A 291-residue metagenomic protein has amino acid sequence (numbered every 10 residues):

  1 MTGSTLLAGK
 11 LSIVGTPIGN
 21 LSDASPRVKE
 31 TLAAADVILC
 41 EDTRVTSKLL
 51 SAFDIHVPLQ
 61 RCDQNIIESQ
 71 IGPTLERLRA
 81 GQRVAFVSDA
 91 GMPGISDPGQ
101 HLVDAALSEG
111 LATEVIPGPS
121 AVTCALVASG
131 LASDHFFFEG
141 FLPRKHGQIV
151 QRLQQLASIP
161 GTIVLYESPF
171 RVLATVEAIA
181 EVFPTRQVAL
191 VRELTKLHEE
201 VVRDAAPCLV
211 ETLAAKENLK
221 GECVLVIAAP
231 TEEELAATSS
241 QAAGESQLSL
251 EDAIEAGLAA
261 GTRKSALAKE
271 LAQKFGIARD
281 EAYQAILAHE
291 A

Functional and structural regions predicted by a protein language model:
M1-Q64: Glycine-rich, flexible N-terminal cofactor/catalytic loop recognition
A8, T162, Y166-A291: A contiguous loop/helix-start segment that scaffolds small-molecule binding in enzyme catalytic cores
K10-L11, G81-A85, G161-T162: Loop/turn-to-beta-strand initiation segments
T31-I38, G110-E114, T162-I163: Short active-site oxyanion
C40-E41, D97, Y166: Short beta-strand scaffold positions
C62-E68, L142-K145: Conserved helicase motor
I71-S120, C124: Glycine/small-residue-rich loop that forms an oxyanion/phosphate-binding "nest" at active or ligand-binding sites
H101-I159: Class I SAM-dependent methyltransferase SAM-binding "motif I" and its flanking Rossmann-like core
